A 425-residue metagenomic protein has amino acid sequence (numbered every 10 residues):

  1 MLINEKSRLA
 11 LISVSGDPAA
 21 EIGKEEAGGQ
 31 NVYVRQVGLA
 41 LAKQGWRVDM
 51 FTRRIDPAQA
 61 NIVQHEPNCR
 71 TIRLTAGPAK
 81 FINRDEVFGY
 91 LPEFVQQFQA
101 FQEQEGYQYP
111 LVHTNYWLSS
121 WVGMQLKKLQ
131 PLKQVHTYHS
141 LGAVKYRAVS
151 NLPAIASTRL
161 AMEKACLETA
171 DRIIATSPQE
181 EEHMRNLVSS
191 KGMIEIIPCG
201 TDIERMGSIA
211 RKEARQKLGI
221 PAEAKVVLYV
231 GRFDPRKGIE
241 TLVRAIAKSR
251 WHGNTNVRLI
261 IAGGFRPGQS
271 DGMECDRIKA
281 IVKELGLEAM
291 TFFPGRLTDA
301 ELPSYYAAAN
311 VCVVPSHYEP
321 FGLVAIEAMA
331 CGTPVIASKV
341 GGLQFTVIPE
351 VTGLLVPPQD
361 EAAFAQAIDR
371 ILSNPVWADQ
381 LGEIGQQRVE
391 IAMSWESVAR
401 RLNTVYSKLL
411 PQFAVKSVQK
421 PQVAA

Functional and structural regions predicted by a protein language model:
M1-T71, A424-A425: N-terminal subdomain of nucleotide-sugar transferases
G207-I220: A short helix/loop element that forms part of the nucleotide-sugar donor recognition site in Leloir-type
G272-L297: Nucleotide-activated donor-binding/catalytic signature segment of Leloir-type glycosyltransferases, i.e., the conserved
S304-A309: Short alpha-helical donor nucleotide-sugar binding micro-motif in glycosyltransferases
H317: Aromatic "clamp/platform" in nucleotide-sugar-dependent glycosyltransferases that forms part of the donor/acceptor
P334-A337, V347: Short hydrophobic beta-strand element within catalytic cores of glycosyltransferases and related nucleotide-activated
P349-E350, L354-E361, R370-V376: Conserved acidic donor-binding segment of nucleotide-sugar-dependent glycosyltransferases
A363, R370, W377-A392, K408: A short, well-ordered alpha-helix in the C-terminal region of glycosyltransferases
